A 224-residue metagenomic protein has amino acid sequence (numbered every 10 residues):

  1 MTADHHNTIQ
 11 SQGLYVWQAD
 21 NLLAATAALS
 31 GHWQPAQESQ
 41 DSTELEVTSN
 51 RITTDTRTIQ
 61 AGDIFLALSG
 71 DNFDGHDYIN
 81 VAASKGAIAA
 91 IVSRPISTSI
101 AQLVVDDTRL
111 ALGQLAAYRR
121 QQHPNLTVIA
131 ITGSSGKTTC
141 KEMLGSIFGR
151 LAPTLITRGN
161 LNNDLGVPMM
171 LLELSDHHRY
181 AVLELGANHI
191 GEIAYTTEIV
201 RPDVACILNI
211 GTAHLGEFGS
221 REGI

Functional and structural regions predicted by a protein language model:
T2-T132, T139-R150, L172: Short, basic phosphate-binding NTP loop
A111-G223: Phosphate-binding loop of NTP-binding sites
